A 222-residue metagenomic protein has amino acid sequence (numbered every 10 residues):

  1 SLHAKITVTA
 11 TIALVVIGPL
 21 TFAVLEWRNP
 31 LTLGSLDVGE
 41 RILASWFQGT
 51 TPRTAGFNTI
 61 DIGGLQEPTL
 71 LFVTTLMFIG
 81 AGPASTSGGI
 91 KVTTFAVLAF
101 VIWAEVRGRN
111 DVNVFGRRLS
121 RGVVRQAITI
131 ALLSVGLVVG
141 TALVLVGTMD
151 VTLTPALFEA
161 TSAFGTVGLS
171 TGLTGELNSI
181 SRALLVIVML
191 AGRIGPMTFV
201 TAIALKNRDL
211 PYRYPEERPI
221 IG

Functional and structural regions predicted by a protein language model:
S1-G222: Membrane-proximal intracellular helices of multi-pass ion channels
